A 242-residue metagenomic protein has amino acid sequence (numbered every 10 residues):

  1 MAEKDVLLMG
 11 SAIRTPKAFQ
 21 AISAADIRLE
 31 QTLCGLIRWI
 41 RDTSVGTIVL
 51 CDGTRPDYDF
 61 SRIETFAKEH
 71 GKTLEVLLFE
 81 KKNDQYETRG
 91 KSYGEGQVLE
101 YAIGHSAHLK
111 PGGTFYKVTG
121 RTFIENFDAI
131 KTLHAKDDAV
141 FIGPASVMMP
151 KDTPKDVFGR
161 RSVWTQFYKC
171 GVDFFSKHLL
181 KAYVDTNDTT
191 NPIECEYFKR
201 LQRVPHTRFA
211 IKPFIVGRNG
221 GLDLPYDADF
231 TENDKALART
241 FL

Functional and structural regions predicted by a protein language model:
M1-L242: ER/Golgi luminal nucleotide-sugar-dependent glycosyltransferases, focusing on the catalytic module
